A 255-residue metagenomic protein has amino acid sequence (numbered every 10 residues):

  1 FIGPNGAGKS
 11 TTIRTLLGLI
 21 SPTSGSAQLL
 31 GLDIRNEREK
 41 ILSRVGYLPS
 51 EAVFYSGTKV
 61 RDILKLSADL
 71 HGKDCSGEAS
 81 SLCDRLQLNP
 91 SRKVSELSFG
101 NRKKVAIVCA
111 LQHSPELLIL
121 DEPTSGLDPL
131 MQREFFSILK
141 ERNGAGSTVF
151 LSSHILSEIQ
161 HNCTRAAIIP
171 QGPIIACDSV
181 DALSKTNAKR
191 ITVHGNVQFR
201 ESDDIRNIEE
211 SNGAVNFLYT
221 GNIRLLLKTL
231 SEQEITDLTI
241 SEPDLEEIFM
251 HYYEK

Functional and structural regions predicted by a protein language model:
G25-N36, K40-I41: Conserved ABC transporter NBD signature motif
S76-E96: Conserved ABC nucleotide-binding domain
I107: Hydrophobic anchor residue at the start of the ABC signature
Q112-E116: A short, proline-enriched helix->beta-strand linker immediately N-terminal to the Walker B motif in ABC-type P-loop
L118-E122, L127: Catalytic Walker B motif of ABC-type/P-loop ATPase nucleotide-binding domains
F135-T220: ABC transporter nucleotide-binding domain
Y219-K255: C-terminal coupling/interaction segments
